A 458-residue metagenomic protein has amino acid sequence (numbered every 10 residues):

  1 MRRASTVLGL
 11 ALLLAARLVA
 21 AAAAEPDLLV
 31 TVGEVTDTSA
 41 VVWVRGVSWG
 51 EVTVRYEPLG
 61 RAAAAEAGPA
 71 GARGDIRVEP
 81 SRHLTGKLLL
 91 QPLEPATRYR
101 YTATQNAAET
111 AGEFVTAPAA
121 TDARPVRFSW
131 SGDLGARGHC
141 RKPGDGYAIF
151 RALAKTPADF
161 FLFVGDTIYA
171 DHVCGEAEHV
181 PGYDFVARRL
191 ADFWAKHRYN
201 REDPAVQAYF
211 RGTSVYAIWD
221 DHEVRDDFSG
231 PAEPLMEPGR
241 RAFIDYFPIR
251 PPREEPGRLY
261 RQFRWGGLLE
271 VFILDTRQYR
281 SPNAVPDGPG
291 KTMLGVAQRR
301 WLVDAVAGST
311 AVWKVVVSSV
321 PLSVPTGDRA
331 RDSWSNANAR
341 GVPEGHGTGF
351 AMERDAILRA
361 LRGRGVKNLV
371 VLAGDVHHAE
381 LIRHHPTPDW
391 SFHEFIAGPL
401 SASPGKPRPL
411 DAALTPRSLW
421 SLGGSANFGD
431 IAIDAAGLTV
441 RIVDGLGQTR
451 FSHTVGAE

Functional and structural regions predicted by a protein language model:
M1-A4: Positively charged n-region of N-terminal signal peptides that target proteins for export
V7-R17: Bacterial N-terminal signal peptides
A22-E458: Metal-dependent phosphoester/phosphodiester hydrolase catalytic core
